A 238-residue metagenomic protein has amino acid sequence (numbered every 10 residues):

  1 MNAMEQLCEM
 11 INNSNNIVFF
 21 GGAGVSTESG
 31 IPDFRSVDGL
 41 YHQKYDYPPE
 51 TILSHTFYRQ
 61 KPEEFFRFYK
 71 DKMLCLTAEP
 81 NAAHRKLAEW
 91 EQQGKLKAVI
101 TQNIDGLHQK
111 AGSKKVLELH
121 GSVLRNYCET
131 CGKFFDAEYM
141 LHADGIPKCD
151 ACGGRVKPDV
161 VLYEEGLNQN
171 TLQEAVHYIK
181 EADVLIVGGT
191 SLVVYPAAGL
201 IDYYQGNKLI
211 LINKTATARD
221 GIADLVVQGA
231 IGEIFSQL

Functional and structural regions predicted by a protein language model:
M1-L238: Conserved catalytic core of sirtuin-type NAD+-dependent deacylases
